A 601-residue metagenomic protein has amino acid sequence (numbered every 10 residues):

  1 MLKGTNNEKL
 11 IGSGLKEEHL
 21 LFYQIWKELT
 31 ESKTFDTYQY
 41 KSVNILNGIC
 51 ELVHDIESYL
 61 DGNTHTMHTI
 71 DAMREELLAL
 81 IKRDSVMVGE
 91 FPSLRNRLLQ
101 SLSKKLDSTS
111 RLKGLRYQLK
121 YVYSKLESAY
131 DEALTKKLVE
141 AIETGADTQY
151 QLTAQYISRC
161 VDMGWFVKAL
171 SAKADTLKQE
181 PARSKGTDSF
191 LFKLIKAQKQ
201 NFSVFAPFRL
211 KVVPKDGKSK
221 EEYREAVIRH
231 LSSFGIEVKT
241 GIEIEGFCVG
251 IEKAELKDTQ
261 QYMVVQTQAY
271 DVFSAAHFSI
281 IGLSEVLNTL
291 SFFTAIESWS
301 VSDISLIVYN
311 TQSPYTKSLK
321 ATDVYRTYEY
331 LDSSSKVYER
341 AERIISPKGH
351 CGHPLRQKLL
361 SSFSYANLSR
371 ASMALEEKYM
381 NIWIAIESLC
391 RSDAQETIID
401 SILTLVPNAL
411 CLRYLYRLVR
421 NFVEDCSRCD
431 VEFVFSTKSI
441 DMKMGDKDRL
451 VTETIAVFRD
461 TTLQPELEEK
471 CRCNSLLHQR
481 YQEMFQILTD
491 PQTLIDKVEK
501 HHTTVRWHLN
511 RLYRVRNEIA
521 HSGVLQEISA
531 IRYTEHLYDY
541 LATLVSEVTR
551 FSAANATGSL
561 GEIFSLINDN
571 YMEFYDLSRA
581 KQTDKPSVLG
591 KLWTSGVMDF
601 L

Functional and structural regions predicted by a protein language model:
L2-H68, S335-L601: Amphipathic, oligomerization/interface secondary-structure segments
T37-A141: N-terminal accessory alpha/beta regions
K104-M380, I384, S388, I531-F600: Charged, non-catalytic interaction/linker regions at domain boundaries that couple catalytic cores to substrate
